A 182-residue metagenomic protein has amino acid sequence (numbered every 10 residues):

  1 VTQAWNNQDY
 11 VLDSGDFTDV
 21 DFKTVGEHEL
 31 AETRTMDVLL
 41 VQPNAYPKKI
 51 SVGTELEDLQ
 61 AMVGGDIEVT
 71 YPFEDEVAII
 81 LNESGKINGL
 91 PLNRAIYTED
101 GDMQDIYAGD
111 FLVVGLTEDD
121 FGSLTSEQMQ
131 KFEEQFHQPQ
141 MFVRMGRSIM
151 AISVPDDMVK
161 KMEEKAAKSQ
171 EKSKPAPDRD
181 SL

Functional and structural regions predicted by a protein language model:
V1-F17, A108: Acidic, low-complexity, intrinsically disordered interaction modules
Q3, Q170-L182: Non-Sec secretion/translocation targeting segments of pathogen effectors
W5-N7, D21, S169-Q170: Compositionally biased non-globular segments, especially hydrophobic aliphatic-rich helices of signal peptides
G15, V20-M62, D66-A166: Detector for the mature cores of small, proteolytically processed and post-translationally modified peptide effectors
